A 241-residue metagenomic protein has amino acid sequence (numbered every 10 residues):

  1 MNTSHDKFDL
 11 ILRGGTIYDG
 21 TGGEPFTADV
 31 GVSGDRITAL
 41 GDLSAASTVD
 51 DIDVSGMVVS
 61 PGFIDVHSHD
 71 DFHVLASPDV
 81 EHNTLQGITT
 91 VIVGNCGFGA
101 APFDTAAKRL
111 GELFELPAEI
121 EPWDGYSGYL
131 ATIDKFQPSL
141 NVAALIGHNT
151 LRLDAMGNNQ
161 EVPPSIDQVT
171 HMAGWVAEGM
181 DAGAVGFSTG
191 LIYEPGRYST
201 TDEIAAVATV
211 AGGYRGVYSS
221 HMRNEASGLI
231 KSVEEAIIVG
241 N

Functional and structural regions predicted by a protein language model:
N2-I11, I17-G62: Histidine-rich, glycine-flanked metal-binding segment
F8-L12, A45-G94: Replace "His-x-His-based motif
G15, D35, G56, H67 (+4 more regions): Divalent metal-coordination and catalytic microenvironments
D51-I52, F103-A107, S199-T201, I230-S232: Short secondary-structure transition/capping segments
I64-S68, V91-V93, V142-I146, F187-T189 (+1 more regions): Hydrophobic faces of well-ordered beta-strands that scaffold small-molecule active sites in alpha/beta enzyme cores
H69, L75, G147-N149, G190-E194 (+1 more regions): Active-site beta-loop-alpha junctions enriched in small/polar residues
A76-V185: Divalent-metal coordination cores built from histidine and acidic residues
P163-T189, P195-N241: Histidine/acidic residue-rich metal-binding segments in metalloenzymes
